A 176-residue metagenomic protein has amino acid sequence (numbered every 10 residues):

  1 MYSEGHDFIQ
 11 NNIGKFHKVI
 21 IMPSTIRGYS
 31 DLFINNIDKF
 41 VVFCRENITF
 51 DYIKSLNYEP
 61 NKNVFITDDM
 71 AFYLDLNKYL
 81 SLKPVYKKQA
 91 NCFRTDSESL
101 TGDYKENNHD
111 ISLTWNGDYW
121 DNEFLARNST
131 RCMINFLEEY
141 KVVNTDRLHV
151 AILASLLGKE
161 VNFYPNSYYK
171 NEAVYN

Functional and structural regions predicted by a protein language model:
M1-N176: Active-site anion-handling motifs in enzyme catalytic cores
